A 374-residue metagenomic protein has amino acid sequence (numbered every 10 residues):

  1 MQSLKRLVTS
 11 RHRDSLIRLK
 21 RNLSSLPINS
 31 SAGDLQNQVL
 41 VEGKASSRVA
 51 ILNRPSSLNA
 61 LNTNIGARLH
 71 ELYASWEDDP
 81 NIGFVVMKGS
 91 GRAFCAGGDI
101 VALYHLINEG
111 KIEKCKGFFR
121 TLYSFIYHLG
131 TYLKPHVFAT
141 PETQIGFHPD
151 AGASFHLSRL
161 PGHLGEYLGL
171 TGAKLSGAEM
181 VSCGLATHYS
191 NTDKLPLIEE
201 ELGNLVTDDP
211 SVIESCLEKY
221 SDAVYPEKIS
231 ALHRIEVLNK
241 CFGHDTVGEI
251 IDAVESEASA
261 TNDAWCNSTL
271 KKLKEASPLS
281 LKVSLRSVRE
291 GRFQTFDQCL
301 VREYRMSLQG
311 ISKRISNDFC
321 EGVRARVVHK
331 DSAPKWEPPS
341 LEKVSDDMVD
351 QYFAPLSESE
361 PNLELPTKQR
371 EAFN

Functional and structural regions predicted by a protein language model:
Q2-K88, T367-F373: Conserved CoA-thioester-binding segment of acyl-CoA-metabolizing enzymes
Q2-S31, T192-N374: Intrinsically disordered, low-complexity segments enriched in small/flexible residues
A45, A50, R68-E109, S124-H136: A structural preference for short, pocket-lining loop segments at secondary-structure junctions
A50, R54, R68-L69, M87 (+6 more regions): Terminal peptide-recognition signature
T63, I100, G162: ATP/adenylate-binding site constellation spanning eukaryotic-like Ser/Thr protein kinases, ABC-transporter
N64, R68, T121, D318: Charged catalytic carboxylate motif
H70, Y123-I126, S154, S158 (+3 more regions): Predominant activation on well-ordered alpha-helical scaffold segments within soluble catalytic domains
I112-F119, Y123-K240: Conserved catalytic cores of soluble enzyme domains, especially glycine-rich substrate-binding beta-alpha loops
